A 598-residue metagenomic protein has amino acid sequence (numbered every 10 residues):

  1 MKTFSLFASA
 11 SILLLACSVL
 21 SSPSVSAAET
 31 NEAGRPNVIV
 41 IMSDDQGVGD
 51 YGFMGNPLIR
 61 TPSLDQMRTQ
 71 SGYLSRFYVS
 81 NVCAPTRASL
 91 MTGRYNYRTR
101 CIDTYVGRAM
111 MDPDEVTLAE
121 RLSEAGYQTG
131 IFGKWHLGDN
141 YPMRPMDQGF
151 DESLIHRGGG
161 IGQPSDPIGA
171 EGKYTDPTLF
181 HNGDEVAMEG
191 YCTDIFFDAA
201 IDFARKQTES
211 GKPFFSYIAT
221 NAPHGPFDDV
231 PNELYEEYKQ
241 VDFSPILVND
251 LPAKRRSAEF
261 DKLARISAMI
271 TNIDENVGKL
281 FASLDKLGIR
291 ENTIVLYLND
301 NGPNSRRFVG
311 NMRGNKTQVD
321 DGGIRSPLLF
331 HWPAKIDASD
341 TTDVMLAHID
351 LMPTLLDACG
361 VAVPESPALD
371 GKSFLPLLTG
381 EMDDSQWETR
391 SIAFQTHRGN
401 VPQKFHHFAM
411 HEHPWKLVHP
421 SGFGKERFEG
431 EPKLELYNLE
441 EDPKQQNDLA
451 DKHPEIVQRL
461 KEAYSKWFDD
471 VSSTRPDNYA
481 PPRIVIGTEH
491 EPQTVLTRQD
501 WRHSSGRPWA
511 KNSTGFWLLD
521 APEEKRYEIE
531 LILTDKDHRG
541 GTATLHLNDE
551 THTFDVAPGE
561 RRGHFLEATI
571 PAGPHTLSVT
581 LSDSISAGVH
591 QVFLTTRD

Functional and structural regions predicted by a protein language model:
V25-P36, S43, V48, L351 (+2 more regions): Long, internal low-complexity/basic segments
A27, V40, V48-G130, N140 (+5 more regions): Active-site segment of extracytoplasmic enzymes that catalyze sulfate/phosphate-ester chemistry
G34, N56-T61, Y78-V82, V106-V116 (+9 more regions): A short beta-strand-to-alpha-helix junction
G34-I39, Q70-S75, E124-G130, G149-D151 (+4 more regions): Loop/turn elements at helix/coil->beta-strand transitions in domains of secreted/extracellular proteins
F53-L58, S71-R94, G107-R108, I131-M143 (+6 more regions): Short, solvent-exposed turn/loop segments enriched in Gly/Ser/Thr/Pro and often Arg
I59, Y141-G149, G225-N232, E237 (+2 more regions): Histidine-centered active-site microenvironments of extracellular/periplasmic hydrolases and transferases
D112, V116-S123, L137-D229, N249-S267 (+2 more regions): Formylglycine-dependent
D147, D151-G162, P303-F308, K316-V319 (+9 more regions): C-terminal cap/loop subdomain of S1 sulfatases and analogous C-terminal strand-loop tails that border
